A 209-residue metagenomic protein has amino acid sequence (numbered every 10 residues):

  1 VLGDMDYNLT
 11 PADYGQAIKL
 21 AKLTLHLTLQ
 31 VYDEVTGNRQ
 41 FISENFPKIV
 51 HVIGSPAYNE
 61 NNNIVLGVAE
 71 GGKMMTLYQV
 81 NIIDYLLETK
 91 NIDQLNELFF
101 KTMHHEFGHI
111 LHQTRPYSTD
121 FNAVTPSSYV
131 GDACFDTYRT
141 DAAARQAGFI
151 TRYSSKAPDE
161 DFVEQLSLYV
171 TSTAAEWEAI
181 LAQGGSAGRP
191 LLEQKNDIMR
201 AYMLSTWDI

Functional and structural regions predicted by a protein language model:
V1-F41, A187-I209: Acidic/polar, low-complexity intrinsically disordered N-terminal segments immediately downstream of a Sec signal
D6-G15, Y85-L98, G148-K156, G185: Second-shell loop/turn segments in exported
I18-T76: Auxiliary, metal-adjacent structural segments of Zn-dependent hydrolase domains
L25-D33, G108-P116, L168-A175, L204 (+1 more regions): Sec-exported extracytoplasmic/periplasmic mature domains
P56-N59, I82-I83, Y117-S118: Solvent-exposed loop/turn segments at secondary-structure junctions within structured extracellular/periplasmic domains
D93, E97-S118, V163: Active-site recognition of the HExxH zinc-binding catalytic motif
Q113-D132: Short acidic alpha-helical/loop segments enriched in Asp/Glu that coordinate divalent cations
Y129-W207: Metalloprotease/metallohydrolase-associated module, dominated by Zn2+-dependent proteases
